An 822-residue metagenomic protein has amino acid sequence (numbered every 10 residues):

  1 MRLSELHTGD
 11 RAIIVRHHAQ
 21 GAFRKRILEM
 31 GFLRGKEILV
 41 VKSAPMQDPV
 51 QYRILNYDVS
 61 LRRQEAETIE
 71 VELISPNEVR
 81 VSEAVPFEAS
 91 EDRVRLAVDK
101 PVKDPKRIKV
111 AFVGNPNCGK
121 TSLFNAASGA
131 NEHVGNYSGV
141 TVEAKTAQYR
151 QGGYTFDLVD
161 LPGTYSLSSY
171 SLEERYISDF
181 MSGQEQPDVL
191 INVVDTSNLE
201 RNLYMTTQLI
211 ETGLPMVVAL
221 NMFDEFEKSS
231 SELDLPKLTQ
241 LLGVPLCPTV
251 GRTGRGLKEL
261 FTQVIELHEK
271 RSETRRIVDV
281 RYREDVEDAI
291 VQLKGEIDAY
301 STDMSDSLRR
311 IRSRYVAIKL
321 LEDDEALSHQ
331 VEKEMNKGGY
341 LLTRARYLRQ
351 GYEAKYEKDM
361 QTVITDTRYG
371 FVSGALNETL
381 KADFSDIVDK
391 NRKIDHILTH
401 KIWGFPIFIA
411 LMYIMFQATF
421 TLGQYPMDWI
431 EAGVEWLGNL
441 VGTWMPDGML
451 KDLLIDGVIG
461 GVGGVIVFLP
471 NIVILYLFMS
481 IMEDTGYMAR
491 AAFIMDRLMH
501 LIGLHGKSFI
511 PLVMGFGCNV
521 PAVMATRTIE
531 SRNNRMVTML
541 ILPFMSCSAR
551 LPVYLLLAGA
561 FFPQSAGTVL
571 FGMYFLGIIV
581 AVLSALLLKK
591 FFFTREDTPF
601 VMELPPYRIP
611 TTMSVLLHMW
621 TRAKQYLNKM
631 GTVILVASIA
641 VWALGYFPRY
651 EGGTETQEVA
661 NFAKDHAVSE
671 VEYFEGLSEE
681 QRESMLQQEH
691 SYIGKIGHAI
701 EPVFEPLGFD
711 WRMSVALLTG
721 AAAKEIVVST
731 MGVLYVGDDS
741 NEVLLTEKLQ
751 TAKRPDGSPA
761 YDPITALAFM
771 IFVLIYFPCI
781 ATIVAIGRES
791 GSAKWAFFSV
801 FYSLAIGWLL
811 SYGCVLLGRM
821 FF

Functional and structural regions predicted by a protein language model:
P76-P101, C547: N-terminal pre-Walker A segment at the start of P-loop NTPase domains
A89-S166, Q184: Conserved G1/Walker A P-loop phosphate-binding module
Y149-G152, Y176-P245, V553: Conserved C-terminal guanine-recognition region of P-loop GTPase G domains, centered on the G4
V217, E227-F384, A663-L677, V728 (+1 more regions): Alpha-helical transmembrane helix bundles of large polytopic membrane transport and channel proteins
K355, T362-D366, Q424-G448, D452-V458 (+4 more regions): Extended, low-charge hydrophobic alpha-helical regions
Q361, N377-N391, G442-K451, M602-L617 (+1 more regions): Short, membrane-interfacial amphipathic segments enriched in basic
A432, W436-L440, W444, A489-G517 (+2 more regions): Juxtamembrane inter-helical linkers in multi-pass membrane proteins
P543-F544, S548-F571, A781-S792, S811-F822: Transmembrane helix-loop junctions at the membrane interface of multipass transporters and ion channels
